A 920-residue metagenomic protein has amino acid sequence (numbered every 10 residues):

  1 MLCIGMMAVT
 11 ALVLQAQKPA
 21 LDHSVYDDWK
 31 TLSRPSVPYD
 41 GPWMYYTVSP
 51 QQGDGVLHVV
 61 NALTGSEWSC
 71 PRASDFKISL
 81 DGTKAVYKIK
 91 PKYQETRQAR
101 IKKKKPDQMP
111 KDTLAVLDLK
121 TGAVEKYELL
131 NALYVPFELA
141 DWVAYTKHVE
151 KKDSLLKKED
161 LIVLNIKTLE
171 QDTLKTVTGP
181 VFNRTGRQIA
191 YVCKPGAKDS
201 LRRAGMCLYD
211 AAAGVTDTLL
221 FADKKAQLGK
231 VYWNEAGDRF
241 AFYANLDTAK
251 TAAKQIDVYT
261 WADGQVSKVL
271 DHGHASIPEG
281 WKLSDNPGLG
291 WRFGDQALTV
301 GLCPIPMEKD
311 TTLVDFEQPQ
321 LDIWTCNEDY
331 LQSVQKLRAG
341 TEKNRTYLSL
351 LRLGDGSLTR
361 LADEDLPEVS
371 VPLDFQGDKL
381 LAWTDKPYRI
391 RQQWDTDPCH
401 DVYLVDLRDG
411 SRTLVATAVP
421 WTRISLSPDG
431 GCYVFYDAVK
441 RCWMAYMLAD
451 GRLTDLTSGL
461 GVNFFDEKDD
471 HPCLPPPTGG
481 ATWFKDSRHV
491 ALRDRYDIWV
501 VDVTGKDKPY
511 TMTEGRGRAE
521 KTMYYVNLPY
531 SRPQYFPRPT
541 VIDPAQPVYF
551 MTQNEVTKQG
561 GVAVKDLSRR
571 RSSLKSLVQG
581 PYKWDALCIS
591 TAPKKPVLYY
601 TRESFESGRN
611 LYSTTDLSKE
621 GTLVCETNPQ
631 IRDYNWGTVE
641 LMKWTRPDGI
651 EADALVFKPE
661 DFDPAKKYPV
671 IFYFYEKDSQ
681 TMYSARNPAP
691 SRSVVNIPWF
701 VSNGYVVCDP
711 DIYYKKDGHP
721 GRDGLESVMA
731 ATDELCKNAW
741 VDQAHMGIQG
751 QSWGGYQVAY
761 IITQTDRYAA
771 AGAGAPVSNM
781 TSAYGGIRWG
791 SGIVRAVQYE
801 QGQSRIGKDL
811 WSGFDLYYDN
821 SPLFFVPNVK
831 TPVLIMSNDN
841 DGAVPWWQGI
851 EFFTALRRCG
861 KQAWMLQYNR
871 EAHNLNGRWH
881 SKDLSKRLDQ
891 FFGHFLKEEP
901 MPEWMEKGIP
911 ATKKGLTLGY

Functional and structural regions predicted by a protein language model:
M1-P19, V777, G786: Bacterial Sec-dependent N-terminal signal peptides
A16-L598, E603-R609, P902, K907-I909: Beta-propeller folds
D385, Q553-N554, E603, Y673-K677 (+2 more regions): Glycine-rich His-Gly loop
L448-F464, G505-A519, S568-R570, G580 (+12 more regions): Active/binding-pocket-proximal capping segment
G459-H471, S618, C625-H745, Q749-Q751: Cap/lid segment of the alpha/beta-hydrolase catalytic domain
S531-I542, Y634-G649, L916: Surface beta-strand/loop "capping" patches
Y612: Conserved glycine-bearing catalytic or ligand-binding loops at nucleotide- and phosphate-handling centers of large
N687-Y920: Active-site-proximal cap/loop segments of hydrolase catalytic domains
